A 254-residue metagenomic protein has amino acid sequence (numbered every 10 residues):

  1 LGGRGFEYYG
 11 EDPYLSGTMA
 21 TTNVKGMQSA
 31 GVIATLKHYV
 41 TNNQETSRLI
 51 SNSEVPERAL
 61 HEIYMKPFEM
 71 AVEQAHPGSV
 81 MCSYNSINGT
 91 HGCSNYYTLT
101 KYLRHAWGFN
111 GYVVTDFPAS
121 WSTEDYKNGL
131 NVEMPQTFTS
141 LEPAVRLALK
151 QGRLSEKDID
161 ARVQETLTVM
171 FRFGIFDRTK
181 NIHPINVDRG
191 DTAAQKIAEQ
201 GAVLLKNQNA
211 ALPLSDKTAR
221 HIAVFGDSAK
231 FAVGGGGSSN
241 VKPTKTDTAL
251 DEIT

Functional and structural regions predicted by a protein language model:
L1-T254: Glycoside hydrolase catalytic-domain context in secreted enzymes
